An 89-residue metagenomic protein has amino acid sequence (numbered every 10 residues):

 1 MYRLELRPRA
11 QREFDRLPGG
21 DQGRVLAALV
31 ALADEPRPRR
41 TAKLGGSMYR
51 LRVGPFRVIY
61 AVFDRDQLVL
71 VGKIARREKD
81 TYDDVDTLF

Functional and structural regions predicted by a protein language model:
M1-R3, D15-R16, G20, V53 (+1 more regions): Enriched for short, Lys/Arg-rich terminal
R12, A31, R76: Active-site micro-motifs of SAM-dependent methyltransferase domains
F14, L29, P55: Short amphipathic alpha-helical/adjacent loop interface patches that line ligand and macromolecule-binding sites
L17, D21, A33-P36, M48 (+1 more regions): Short coil/turn residues that cap or connect secondary-structure elements
R24: Charged catalytic carboxylate motif
A27-R52, Y82: A short, surface-exposed loop/turn module that caps and links secondary-structure elements
